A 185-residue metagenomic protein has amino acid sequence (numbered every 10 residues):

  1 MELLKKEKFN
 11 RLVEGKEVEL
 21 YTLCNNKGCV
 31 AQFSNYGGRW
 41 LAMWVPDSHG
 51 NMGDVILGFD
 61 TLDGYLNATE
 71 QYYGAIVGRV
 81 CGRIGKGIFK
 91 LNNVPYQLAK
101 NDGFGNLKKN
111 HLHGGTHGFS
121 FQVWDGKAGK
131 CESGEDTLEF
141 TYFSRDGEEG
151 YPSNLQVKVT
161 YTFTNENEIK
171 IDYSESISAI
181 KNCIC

Functional and structural regions predicted by a protein language model:
M1-C185: Surface-exposed acidic/polar loop and edge beta-strand patches at domain peripheries
